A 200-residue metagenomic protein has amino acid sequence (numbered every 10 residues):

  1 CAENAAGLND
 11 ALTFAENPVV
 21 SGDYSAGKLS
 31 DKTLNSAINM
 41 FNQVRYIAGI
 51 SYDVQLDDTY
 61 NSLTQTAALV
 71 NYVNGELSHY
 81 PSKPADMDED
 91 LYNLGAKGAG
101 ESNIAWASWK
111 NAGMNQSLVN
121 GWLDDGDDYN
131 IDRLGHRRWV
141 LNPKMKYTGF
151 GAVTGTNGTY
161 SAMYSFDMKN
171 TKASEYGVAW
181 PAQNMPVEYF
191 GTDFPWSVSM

Functional and structural regions predicted by a protein language model:
C1-N74, K146-Y147, V153-M200: N-terminal targeting leaders of exported, membrane, and organelle-targeted proteins
G22, A26, R45, A85 (+2 more regions): Generic alpha-helix detector with strongest preference for long hydrophobic helices that associate with membranes
S30, D57, P84, D88-L94: Alpha-helix initiation/capping motif
L34-F41, P81-D90, G100: Long, polar/Ser/Thr-enriched low-complexity segments that form simple helices or flexible linkers at protein ends
Y60, P81, S108: Solvent-exposed, flexible loop/coil residues
Q65-E89: Conserved alpha-helical segments that form or flank metal/cofactor-binding pockets of metalloenzymes
E76-S82, L123-D128, K172-S174: Short linear motifs at secondary-structure transitions and domain/linker junctions
D88-G158: A well-ordered secondary-structure block
